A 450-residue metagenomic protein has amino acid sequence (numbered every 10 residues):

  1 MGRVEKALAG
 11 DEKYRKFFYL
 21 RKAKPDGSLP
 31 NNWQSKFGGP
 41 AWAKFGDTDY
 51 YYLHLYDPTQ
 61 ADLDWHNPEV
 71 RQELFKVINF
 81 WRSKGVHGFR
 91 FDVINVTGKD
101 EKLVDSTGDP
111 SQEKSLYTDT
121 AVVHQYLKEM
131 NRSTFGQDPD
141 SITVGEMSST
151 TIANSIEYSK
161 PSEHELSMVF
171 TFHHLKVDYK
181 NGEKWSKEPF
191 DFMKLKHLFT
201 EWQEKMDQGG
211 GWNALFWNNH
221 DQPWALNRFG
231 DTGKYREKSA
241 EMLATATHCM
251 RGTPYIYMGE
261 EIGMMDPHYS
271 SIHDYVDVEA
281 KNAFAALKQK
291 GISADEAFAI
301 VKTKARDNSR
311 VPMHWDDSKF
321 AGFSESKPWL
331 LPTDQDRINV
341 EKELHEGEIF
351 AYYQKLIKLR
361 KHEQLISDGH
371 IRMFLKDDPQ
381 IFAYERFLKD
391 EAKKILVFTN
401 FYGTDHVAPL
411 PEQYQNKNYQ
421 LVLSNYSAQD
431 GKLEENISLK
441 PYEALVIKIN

Functional and structural regions predicted by a protein language model:
M1-N79, S83, V96-A153, P161 (+2 more regions): Acidic/aromatic-lined carbohydrate-recognition and catalytic surfaces of CAZymes acting on diverse glycans
G2-D49, K187-K205, A294-L331: Core domains of carbohydrate- and sulfate-ester-processing enzymes
A61-R71, L116-Y117, A225-K238, R337-G347: Active-site rim elements
H87: Short acidic/polar active-site loop segments enriched in Thr and Asp
Q125-L127, N131-D140, S149, E157-E165 (+6 more regions): Loop/helix patches that line or flank the sugar-binding groove of alpha-linked glycan CAZymes
D405-N425: Beta-strand-rich binding/interaction modules
G431-N450: C-terminal beta-strand-rich structural cap/linker in extracellular carbohydrate-active enzymes
